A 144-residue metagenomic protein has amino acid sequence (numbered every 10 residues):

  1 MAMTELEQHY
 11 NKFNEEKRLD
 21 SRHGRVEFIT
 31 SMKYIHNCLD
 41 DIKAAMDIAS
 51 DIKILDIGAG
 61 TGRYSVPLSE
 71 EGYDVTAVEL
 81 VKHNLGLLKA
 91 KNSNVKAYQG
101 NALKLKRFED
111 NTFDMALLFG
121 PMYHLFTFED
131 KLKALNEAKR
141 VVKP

Functional and structural regions predicted by a protein language model:
M1-A49: Conserved class I S-adenosyl-L-methionine
H9, L87, A134: Ligand-binding pocket scaffold of soluble enzyme catalytic domains
D51-G58: Conserved class I S-adenosyl-L-methionine
K53, D74, K96, T112-D114: Structural signature of beta-strand start/N-cap positions in the alpha/beta core of ABC transporter nucleotide-binding
R63-K104: Class I SAM-dependent methyltransferase SAM/SAH-binding core
K106-A116: A short acidic, Gly/Pro-enriched loop at the edge of an enzyme's catalytic core that lines a small-molecule cofactor
M115-E129: A short SAM/SAH-binding and catalytic strip from SAM-dependent methyltransferases
L132-P144: A short glycine-rich, Lys/Arg-flanked "PGG" loop and its adjoining helix->strand segment in the class I
